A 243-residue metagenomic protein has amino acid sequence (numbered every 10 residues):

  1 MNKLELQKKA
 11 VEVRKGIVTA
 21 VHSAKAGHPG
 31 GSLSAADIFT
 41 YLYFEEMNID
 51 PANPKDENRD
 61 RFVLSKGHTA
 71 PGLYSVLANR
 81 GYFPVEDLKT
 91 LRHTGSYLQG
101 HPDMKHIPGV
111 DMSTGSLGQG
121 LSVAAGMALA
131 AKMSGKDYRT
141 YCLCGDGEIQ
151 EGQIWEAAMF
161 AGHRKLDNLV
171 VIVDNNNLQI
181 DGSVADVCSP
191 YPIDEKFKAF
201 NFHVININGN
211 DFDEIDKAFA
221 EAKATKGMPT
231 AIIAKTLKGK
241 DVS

Functional and structural regions predicted by a protein language model:
K9-A26, D174-N176: N-terminal capping segment at the start of a domain
I17-V21, S32-H163: Cofactor-binding active-site loop characterized by glycine-rich and histidine/acidic residues
P29, C142-C144, H203-N208: Short catalytic-loop micro-motif centered on adjacent basic/acidic residues
H68-T69, L73, N176-N177, D211 (+1 more regions): Glycine-rich beta-alpha junction loops
K136-D137, A185-K217: Conserved thiamine diphosphate
E151-N176, A231-A234: A short alpha/beta connector and helix-capping loop motif
L166, V171, S183-P190: Glycine-rich phosphate/diphosphate-binding loop of Rossmann-like nucleotide-binding domains
F202, F212-S243: Glycine/aspartate-rich loop-and-adjacent alpha/beta segment that forms the canonical ThDP
